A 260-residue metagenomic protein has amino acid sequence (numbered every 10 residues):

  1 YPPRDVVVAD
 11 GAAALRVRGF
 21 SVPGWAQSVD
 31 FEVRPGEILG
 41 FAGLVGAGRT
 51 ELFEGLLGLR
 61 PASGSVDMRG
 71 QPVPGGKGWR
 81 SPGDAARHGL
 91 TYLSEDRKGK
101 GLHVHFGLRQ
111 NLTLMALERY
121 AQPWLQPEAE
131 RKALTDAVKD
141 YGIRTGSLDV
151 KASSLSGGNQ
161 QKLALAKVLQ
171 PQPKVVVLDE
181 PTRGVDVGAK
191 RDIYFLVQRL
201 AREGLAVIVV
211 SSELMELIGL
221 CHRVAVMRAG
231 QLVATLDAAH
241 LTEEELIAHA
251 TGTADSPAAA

Functional and structural regions predicted by a protein language model:
Y1-A260: Glycine-rich phosphate-binding loops of nucleotide-dependent enzymes
